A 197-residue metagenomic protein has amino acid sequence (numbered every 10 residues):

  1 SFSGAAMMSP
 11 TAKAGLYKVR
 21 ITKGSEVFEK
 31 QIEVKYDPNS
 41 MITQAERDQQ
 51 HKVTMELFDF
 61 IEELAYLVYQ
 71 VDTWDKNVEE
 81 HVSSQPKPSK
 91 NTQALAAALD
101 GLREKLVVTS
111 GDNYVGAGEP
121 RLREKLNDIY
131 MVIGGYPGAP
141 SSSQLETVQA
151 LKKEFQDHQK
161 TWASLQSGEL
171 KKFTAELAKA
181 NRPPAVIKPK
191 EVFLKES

Functional and structural regions predicted by a protein language model:
S1-M8: Glycine-centered tight-turn motifs at strand-turn-strand junctions
A5, K13, Y36-P38, E169: Generic detector of short alpha-helix boundary/capping microenvironments and adjacent low-complexity segments
M8-L16, E26: A glycine-anchored, Pro-Gly-centered beta-turn/N-cap motif
L16, K23, K30-I32, E63-S197: Mature extracytoplasmic or organellar-lumen-exposed domains after removal of signal/transit peptides
E29-E63: Low-complexity, Pro/Ser/Thr- and charge-rich linker/hinge segments at domain boundaries
